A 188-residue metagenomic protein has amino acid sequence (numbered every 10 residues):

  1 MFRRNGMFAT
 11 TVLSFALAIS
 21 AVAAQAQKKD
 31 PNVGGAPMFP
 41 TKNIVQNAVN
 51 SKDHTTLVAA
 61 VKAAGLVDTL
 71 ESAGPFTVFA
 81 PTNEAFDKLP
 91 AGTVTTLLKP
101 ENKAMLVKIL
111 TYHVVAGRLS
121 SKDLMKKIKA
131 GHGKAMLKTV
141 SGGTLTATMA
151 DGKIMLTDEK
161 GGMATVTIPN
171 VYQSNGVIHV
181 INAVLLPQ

Functional and structural regions predicted by a protein language model:
M1-V12: Bacterial N-terminal signal peptides that target proteins for export
F2-R3, L17, T82: Well-ordered, non-transmembrane segments within structured domains
T10-S20: Bacterial N-terminal signal peptides
A24-Q188: Mature, structured domains of secreted/extracytosolic soluble proteins
